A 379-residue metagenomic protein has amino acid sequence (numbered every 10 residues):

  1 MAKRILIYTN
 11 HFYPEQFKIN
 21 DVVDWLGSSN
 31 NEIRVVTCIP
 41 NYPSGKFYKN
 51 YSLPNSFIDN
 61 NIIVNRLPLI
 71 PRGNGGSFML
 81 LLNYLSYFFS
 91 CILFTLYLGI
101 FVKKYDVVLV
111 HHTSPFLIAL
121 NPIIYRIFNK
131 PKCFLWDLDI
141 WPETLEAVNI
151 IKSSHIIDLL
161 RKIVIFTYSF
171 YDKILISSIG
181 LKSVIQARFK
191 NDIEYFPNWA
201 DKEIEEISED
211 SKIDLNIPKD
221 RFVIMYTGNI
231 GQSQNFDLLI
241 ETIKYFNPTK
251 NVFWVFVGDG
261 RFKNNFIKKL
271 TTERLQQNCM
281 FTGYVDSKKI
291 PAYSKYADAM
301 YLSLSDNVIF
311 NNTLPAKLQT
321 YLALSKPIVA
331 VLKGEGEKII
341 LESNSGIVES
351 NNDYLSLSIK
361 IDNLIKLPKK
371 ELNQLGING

Functional and structural regions predicted by a protein language model:
M1-I58, I243-F246: N-terminal subdomain of nucleotide-sugar transferases
I39, G180, N198-W199: Carbohydrate-associated surface elements
L117, I124-F128, S154-I174: Membrane-proximal helix-turn-helix segments that form the acceptor-binding/catalytic region of lipid-linked
I217-Q234, I240-I243, V255, G376: Conserved donor-binding/catalytic core segment of Leloir-type glycosyltransferases
Q234, D286-Y293, D298-L322, V329-I339: Nucleotide-sugar-dependent
V257, N264-P291: Nucleotide-activated donor-binding/catalytic signature segment of Leloir-type glycosyltransferases, i.e., the conserved
E337-N363: Change "using UDP/GDP/dTDP sugars" to "using nucleotide sugars
N363, K370-G379: A short, well-ordered alpha-helix in the C-terminal region of glycosyltransferases
